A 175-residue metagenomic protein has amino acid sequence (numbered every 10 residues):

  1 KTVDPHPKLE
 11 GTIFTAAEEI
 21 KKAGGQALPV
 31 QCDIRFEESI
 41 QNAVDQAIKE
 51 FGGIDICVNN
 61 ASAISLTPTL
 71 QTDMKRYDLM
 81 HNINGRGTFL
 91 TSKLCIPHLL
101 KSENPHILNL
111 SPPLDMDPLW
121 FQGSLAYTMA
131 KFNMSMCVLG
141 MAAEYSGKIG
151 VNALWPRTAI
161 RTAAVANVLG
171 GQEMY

Functional and structural regions predicted by a protein language model:
K1-F14: Conserved glycine-rich Rossmann-like NAD(P)H-binding loop of the short-chain dehydrogenase/reductase
E10-G11, Q31-A43, M74: The beta1-alpha1 cofactor-binding region of Rossmann-like NAD(H)/NADP(H)-dependent oxidoreductases
A23-L28, Q46-N59, S65, G150: A glycine-rich helix->loop->beta "capping" turn within Rossmann-like NAD(P)(H)-dependent oxidoreductase domains
S62-P68, M116, T162: Helix N-cap/beta-alpha junction loops of NAD(P)-dependent oxidoreductase domains
P68-T69, D73-D78: Substrate-binding pocket helix/loop in short-chain dehydrogenase/reductase
S92-K93, L139: A short, exposed helix-loop element centered on a Lys and neighboring polar residues
L100-G147, W155-A166, G170-Q172: Catalytic loop of short-chain dehydrogenase/reductase
